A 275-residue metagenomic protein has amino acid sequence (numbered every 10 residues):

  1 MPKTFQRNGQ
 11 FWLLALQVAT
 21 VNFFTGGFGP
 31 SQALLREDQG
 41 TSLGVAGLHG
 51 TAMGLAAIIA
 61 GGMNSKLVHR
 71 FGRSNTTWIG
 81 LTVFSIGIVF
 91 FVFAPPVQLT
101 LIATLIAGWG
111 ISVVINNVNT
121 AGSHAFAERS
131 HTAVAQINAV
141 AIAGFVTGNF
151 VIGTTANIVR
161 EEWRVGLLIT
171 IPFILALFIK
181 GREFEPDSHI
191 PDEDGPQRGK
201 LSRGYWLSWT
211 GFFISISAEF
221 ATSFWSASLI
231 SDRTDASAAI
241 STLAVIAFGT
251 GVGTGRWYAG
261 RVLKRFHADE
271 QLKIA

Functional and structural regions predicted by a protein language model:
G9-L34, T41, T222-A227: Extracytoplasmic
G26, M53-G62, V146, G249-G253 (+1 more regions): Residue-level signature of mid-helix packing/kink "hotspots" within the transmembrane helices of 12-pass Major
F28-G29, R203-I246, T250: Extracytoplasmic gate region of multi-pass secondary transporters
G40, G72, F93-Q98, A127 (+2 more regions): Helix-breaking motifs and short loop linkers at transmembrane-helix boundaries and internal kinks in secondary membrane
I59-Q98: Conserved MFS/SLC helix-loop-helix module at the cytosolic interface between two early adjacent transmembrane helices
A60-G72, G255-A268: Helix-to-loop junctions at the C-terminal end of transmembrane segments in multipass secondary transporters
T104-A139: Cytoplasmic helix-loop-helix junction between adjacent transmembrane helices in 12-TM secondary transporters
R129, Q136-E185: Helix-loop-helix hairpin linking two adjacent transmembrane segments in secondary transporters
